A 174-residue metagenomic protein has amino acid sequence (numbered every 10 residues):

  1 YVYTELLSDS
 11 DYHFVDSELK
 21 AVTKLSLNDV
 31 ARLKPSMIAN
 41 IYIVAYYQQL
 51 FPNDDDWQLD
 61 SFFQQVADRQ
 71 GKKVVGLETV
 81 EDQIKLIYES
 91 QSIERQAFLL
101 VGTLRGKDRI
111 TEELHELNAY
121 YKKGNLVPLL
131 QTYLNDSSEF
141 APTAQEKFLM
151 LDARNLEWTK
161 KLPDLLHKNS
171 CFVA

Functional and structural regions predicted by a protein language model:
Y1-E146: Structured, acidic catalytic/metal-binding patches in enzyme active sites
A144-A174: A cross-kingdom marker for long, charged
